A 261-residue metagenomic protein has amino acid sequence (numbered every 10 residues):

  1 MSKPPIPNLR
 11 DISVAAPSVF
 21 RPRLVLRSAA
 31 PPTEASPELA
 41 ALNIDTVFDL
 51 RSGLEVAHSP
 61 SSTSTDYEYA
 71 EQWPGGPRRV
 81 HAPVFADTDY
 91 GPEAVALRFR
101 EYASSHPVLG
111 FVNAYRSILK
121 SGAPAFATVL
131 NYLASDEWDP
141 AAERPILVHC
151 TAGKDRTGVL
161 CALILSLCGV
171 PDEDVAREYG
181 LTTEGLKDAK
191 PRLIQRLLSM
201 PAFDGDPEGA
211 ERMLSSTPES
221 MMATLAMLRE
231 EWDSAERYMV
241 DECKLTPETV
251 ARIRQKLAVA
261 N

Functional and structural regions predicted by a protein language model:
M1-L147, V159-N261: Cys-dependent protein tyrosine phosphatase-like superfamily
A152, R156-T157: Ser/Thr-glycine-rich phosphate-binding loops at phosphate-binding pockets of nucleotides, nucleotide cofactors
